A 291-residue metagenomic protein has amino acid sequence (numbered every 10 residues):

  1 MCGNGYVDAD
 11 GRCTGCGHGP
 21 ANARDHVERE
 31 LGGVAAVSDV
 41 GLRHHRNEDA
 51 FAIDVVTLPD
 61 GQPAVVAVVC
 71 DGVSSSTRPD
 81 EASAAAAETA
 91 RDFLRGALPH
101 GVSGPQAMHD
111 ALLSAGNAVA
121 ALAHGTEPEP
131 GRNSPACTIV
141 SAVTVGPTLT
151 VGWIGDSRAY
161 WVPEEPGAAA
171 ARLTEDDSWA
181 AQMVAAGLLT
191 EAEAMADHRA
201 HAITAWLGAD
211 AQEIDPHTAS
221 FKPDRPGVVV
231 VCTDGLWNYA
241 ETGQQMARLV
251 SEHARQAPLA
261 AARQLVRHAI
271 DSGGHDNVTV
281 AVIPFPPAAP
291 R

Functional and structural regions predicted by a protein language model:
M1-R291: PP2C/PPM-type serine/threonine phosphatase catalytic domain
